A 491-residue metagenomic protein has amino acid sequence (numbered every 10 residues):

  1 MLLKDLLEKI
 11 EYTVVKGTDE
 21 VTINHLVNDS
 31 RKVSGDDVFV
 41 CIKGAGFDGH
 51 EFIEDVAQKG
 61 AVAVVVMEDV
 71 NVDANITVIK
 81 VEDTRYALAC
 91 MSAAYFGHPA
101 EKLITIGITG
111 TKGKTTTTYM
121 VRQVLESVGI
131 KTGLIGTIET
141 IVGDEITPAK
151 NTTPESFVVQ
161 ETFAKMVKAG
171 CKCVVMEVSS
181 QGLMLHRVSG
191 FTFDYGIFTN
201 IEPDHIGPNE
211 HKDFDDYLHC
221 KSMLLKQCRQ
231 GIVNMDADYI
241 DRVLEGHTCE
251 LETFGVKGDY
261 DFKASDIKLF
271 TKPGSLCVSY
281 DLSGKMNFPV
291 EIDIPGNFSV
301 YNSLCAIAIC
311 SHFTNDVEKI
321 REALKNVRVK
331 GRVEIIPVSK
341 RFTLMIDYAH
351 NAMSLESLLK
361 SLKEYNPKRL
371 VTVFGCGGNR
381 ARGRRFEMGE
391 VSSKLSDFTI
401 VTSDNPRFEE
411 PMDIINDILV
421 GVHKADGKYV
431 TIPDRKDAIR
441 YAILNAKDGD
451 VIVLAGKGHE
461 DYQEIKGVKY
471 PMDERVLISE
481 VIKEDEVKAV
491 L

Functional and structural regions predicted by a protein language model:
M1-C90, K226, D238, Y260-I267 (+5 more regions): N-terminal leader/targeting and accessory segments in enzymes
M1-Y12, G35-V38, T248, K285 (+4 more regions): ATP-dependent carboxylate-amine ligase
L7-I10, L88-G231, M235, Y239-E250 (+2 more regions): Phosphate-binding loop of NTP-binding sites
L7-K9, V70-A74, A169, D194-L344 (+2 more regions): Acidic, Mg2+-coordinating active-site environments of NTP-dependent enzymes
G44-A45, V70, S180-Q181, E202-H205 (+4 more regions): Short glycine-rich anion-binding loops that position phosphate/pyrophosphate groups of nucleotides and phosphorylated
I53-Q58, V167, S189, K363: Non-catalytic positions within long, well-ordered alpha-helices that form the structural scaffold/packing of enzyme
V62-E68, G231-M235, V373-F374, F398-N405: Short internal beta-strands
V66-M67, E82, G136, V178 (+4 more regions): Short loop/edge segments at beta-strand edges and connector loops that shape dinucleotide/nucleotide cofactor-binding
